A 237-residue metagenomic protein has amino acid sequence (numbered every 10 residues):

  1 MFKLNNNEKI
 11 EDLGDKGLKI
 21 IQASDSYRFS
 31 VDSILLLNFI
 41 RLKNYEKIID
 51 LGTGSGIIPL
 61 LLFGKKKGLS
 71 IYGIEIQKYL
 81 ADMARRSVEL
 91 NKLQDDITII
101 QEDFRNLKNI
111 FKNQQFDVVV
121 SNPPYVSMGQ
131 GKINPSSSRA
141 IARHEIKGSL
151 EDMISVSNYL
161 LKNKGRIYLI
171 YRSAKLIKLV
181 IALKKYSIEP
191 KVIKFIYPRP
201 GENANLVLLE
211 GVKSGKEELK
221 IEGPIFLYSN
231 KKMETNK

Functional and structural regions predicted by a protein language model:
F2-K43: Class I SAM-dependent transferase core
G17, G68, Q94-D96, K164 (+1 more regions): A generic structural signal for alpha->beta connector loops
I21, T98-I100, K191-K194: General small-molecule cofactor/ligand-binding pocket signal
L36, N122, M153, G211: Residue-level signal for inorganic ion chemistry
N38-K132: Conserved SAM/SAH cofactor-binding pocket of Class I
P123-D152: Mobile active-site "lid"/loop adjacent to the S-adenosyl-L-methionine
K147-A204, L208: Conserved Class I SAM-dependent methyltransferase catalytic core
G201-K237: SAM/dcSAM-binding transferase cores
